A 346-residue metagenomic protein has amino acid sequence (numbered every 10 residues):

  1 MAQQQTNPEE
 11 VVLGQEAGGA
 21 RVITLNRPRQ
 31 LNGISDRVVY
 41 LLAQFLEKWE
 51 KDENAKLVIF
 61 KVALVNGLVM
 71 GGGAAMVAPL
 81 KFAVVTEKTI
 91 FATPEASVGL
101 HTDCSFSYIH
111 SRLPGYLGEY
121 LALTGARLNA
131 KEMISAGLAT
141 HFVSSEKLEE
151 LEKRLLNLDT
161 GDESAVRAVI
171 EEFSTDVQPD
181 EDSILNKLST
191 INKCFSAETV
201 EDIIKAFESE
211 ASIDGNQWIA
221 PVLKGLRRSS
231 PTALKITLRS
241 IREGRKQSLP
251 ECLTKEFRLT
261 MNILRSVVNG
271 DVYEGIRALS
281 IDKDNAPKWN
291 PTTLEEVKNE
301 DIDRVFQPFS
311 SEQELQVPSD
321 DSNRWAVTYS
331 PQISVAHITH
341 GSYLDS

Functional and structural regions predicted by a protein language model:
M1-K61, Q313, S319-Q332, A336-S346: Conserved CoA-thioester-binding segment of acyl-CoA-metabolizing enzymes
M1-Q4, S145-S346: Intrinsically disordered, low-complexity segments enriched in small/flexible residues
I23, F60, M76-V77, E132-M133 (+2 more regions): Hydrophobic/aromatic residues within transmembrane alpha-helices of multi-pass small-molecule transporters
L25-R29, E95, I241: Short, histidine-centered active-site or binding-site loop motifs used for metal coordination, general acid-base
L46-E53, P114, G125, D159 (+3 more regions): Structural signal for hydrophobic packing residues in well-ordered secondary-structure cores of soluble enzyme domains
E47, V62-N66, F106-Y108, R304-L315: An acidic, glycine-rich surface segment that forms the CoA-thioester-binding/catalytic face of crotonase-fold enzymes
A63-K193: Conserved catalytic cores of soluble enzyme domains, especially glycine-rich substrate-binding beta-alpha loops
